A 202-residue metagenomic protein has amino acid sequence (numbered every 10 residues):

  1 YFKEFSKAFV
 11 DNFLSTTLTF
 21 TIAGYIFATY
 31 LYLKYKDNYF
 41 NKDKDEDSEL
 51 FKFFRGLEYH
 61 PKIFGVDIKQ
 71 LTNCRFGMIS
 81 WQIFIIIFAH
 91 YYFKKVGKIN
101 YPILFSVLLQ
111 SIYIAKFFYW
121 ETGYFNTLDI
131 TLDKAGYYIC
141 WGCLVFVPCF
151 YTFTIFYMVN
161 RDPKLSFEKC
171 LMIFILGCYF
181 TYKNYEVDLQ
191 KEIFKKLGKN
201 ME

Functional and structural regions predicted by a protein language model:
Y1-E202: Membrane-anchoring alpha-helices and their flanking helix-loop junctions
